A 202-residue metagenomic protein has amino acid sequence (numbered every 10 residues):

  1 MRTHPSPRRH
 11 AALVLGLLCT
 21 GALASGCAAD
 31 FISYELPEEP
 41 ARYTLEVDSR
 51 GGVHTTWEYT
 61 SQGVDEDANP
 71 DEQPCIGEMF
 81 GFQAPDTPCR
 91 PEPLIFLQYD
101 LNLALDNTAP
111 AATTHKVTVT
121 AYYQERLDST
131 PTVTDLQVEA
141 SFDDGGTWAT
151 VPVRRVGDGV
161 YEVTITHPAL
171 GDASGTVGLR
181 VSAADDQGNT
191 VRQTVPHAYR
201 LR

Functional and structural regions predicted by a protein language model:
M1-G16, G21-R202: Low-complexity, acidic Ser/Thr/Pro-rich "mucin-like" tracts of secreted and single-pass surface proteins
